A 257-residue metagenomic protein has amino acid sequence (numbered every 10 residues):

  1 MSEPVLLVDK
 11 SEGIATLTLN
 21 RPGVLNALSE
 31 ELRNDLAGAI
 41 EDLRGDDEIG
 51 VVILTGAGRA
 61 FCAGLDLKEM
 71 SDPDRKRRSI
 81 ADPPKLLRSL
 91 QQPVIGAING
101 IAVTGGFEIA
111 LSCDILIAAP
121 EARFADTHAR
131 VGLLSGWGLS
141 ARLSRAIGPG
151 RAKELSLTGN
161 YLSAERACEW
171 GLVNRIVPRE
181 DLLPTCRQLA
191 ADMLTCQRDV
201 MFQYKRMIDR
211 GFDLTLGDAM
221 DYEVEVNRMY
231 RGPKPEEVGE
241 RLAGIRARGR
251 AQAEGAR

Functional and structural regions predicted by a protein language model:
M1-A57: Conserved CoA-thioester-binding segment of acyl-CoA-metabolizing enzymes
M1-E12, G159-A164, P184, Q188-A191 (+1 more regions): C-terminal alpha-helix plus adjacent terminal tail
L17, R21, L36, L54 (+5 more regions): Terminal peptide-recognition signature
N20, N26, G56, G64-D66 (+3 more regions): Conserved phosphate-binding and hydrolysis motifs of nucleotide-dependent enzymes
L32-D35, S79, L182, E223: Hydrophobic alpha-helical membrane-association signature
N34, E41, E48, G56-S89 (+5 more regions): Glycine- (often His-adjacent) and acidic-residue-rich active-site loop that binds/positions the CoA thioester
L67, I80, S140, P149-A152 (+3 more regions): A general structural signal for well-ordered alpha-helical segments in protein cores
R88-D199: Crotonase-fold acyl-CoA enzyme core
